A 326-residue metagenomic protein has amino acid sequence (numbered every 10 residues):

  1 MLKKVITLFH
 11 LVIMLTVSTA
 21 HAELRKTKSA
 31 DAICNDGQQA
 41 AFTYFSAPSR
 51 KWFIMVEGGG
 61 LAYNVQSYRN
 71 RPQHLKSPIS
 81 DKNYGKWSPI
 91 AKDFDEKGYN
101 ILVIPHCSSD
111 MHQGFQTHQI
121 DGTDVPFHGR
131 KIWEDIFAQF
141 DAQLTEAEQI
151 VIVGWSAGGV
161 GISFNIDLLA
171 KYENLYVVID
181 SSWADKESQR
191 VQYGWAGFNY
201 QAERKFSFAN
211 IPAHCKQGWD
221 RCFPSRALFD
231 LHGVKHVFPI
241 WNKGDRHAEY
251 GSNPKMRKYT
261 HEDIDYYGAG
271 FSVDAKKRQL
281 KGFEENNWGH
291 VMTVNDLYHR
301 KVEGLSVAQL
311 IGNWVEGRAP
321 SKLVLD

Functional and structural regions predicted by a protein language model:
M1-K4: Positively charged n-region of N-terminal signal peptides that target proteins for export
T7-T16: Bacterial N-terminal signal peptides
A22-D326: C-terminal His-loop and adjacent cap/lid subdomain of alpha/beta-hydrolase
